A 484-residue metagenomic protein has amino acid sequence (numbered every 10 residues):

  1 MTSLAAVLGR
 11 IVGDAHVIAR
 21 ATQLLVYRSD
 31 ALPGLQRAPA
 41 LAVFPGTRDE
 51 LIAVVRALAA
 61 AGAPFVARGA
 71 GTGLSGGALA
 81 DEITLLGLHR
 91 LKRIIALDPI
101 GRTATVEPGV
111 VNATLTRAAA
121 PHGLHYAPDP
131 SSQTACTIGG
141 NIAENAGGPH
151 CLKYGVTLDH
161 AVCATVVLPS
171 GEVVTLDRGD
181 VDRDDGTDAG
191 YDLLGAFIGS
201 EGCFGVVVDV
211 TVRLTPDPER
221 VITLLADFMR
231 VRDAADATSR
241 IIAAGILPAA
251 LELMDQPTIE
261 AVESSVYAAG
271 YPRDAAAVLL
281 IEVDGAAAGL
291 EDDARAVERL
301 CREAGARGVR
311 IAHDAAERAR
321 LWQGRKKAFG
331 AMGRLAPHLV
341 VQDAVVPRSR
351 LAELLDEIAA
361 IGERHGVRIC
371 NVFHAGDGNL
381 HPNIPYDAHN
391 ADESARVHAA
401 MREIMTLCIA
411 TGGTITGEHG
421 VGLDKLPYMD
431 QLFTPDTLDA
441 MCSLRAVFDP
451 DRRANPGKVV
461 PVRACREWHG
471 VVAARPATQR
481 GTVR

Functional and structural regions predicted by a protein language model:
M1, D436-R484: Intrinsic disorder at enzyme termini
M1-R56, T72-R102, T258-A268, D314-V341 (+3 more regions): N-terminal flexible segment immediately upstream of the FAD-binding catalytic core in FAD-dependent oxidoreductases
G13-D14, I409-V421, R445-A446, P450-P456: Alpha-helix capping/hinge segments and adjacent helical runs
A19-R28, V212-P216, I222-A400, L407 (+2 more regions): C-terminal substrate-recognition/cap domain of FAD-linked oxidoreductases
R93-L97, T103-E252, G470-R484: FAD-binding subdomain of flavoenzyme oxidoreductases
